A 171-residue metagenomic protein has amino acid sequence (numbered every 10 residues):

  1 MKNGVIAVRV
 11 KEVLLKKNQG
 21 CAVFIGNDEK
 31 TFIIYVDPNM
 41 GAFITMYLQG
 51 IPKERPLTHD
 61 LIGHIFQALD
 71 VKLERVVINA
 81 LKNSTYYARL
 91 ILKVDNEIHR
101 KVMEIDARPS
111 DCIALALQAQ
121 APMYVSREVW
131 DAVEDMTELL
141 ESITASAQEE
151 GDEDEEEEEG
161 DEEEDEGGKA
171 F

Functional and structural regions predicted by a protein language model:
M1-F171: Divalent-cation
